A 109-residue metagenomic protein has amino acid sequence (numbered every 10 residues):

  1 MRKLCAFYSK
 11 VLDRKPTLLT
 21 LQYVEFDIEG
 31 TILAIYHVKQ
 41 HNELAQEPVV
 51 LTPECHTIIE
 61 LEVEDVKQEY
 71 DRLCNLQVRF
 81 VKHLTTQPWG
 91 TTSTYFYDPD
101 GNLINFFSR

Functional and structural regions predicted by a protein language model:
M1, E62: Short, surface-exposed ligand-recognition loops at beta-strand->loop->(often short) alpha-helix junctions that present
L4-S9, L73, G101: Conserved active-site tyrosine of GNAT-family acetyltransferases
V11-L61, Y70-Y97, S108-R109: Vicinal oxygen chelate
